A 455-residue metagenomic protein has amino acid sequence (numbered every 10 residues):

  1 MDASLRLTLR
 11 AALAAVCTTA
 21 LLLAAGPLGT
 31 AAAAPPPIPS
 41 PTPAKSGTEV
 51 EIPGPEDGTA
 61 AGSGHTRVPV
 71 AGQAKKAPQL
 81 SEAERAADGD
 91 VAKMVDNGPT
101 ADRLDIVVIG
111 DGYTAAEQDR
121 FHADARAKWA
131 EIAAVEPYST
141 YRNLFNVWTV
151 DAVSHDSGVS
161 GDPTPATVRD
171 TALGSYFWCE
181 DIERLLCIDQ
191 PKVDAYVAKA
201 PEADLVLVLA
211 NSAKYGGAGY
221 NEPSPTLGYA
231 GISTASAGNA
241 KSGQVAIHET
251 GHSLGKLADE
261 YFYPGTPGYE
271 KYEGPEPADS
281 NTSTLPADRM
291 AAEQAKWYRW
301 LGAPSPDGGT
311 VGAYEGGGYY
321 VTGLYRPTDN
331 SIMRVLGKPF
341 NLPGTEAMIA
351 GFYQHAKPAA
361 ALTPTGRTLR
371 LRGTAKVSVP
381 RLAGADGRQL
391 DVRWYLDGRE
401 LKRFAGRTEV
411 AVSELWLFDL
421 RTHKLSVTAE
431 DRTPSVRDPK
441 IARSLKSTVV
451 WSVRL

Functional and structural regions predicted by a protein language model:
M1-A34: Secretory targeting and sorting signals
D2, T30-E131, G373-A383, L390-L396 (+1 more regions): Zymogen propeptides/activation segments of proteases
A86-D102, I109-T114, A130-Y269: Active-site-proximal segment of zinc-dependent metalloprotease catalytic domains
A115-D119, G216-G217, F340-G344: Short, solvent-exposed loop/turn elements at domain surfaces
F121-K128, Y141, S242, A246 (+4 more regions): Stable alpha-helical elements in mature extracytoplasmic
A152-H155, K446-L455: Extracellular interdomain linker/stem segments of modular secreted and single-pass surface proteins
Y261-E409, T422-W451: Replace "(M1/M4/M9/M12/WLM)" with "(e.g., M1/M4/M8/M9/M12/M26/WLM)" and add "not limited to" to clarify scope
T408-L417: Exposed aromatic-hydrophobic patches
